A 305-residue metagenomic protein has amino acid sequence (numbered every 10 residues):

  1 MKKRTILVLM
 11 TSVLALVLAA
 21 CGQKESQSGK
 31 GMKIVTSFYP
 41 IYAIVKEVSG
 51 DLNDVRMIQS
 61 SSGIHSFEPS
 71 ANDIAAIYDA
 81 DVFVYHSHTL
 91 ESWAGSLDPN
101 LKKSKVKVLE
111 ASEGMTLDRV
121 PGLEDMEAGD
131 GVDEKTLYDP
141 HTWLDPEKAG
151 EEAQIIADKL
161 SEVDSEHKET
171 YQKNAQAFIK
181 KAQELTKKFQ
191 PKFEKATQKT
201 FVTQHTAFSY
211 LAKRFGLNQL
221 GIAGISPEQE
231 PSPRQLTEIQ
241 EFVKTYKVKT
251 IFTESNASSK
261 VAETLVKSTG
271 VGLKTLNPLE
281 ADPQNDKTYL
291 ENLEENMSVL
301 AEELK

Functional and structural regions predicted by a protein language model:
M1-T5: Positively charged n-region of N-terminal signal peptides that target proteins for export
I6-S12: Sec-dependent N-terminal signal peptides
L7, V17-K305: Extracytoplasmic metal-acquisition and chelation regions
